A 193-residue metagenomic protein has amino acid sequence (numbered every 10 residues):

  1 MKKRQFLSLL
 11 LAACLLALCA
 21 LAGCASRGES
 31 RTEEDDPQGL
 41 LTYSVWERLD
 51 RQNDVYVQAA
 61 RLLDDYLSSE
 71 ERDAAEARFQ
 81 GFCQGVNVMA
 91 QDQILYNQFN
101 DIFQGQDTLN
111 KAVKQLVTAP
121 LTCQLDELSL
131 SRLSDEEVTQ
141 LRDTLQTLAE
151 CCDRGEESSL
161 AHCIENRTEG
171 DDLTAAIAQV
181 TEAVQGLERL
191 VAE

Functional and structural regions predicted by a protein language model:
K2-L10: Bacterial N-terminal signal peptides that target proteins for export
A12-A17: Hydrophobic membrane-insertion alpha-helices, especially the h-region of bacterial N-terminal signal peptides
A20-G23: C-terminal motif of bacterial Sec signal peptides marking the signal peptidase cleavage site
A25-R27: Bacterial signal peptide processing site
S30-R48: Amphipathic alpha-helical segments and their boundaries
Q52-S131, E137, T144-A192: Alpha-helical segments in soluble extracytoplasmic regions
